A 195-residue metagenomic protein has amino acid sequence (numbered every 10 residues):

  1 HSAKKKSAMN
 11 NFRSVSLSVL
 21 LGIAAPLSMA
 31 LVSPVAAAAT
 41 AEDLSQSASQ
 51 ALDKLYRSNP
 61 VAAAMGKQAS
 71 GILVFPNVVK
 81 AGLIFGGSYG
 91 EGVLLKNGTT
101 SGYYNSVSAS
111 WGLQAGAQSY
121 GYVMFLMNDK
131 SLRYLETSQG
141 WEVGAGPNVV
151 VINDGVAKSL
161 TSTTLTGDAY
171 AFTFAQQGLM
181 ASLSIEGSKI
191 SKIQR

Functional and structural regions predicted by a protein language model:
H1-A8: Short, Lys/Arg-enriched N-terminal segments with co-localized hydrophobic residues within the first ~10-30 amino acids
K4, L17, L21, A81-G82: An N-terminal domain-start capping segment
N10-V15: N-terminal secretory signal peptides and thylakoid transit peptides that target proteins across membranes
S18-A30: Bacterial N-terminal signal peptides
V32-P34: N-terminal signal peptide c-region/cleavage motif recognized by signal peptidases
A38-R195: Small-residue-enriched, tightly packed secondary-structure blocks
